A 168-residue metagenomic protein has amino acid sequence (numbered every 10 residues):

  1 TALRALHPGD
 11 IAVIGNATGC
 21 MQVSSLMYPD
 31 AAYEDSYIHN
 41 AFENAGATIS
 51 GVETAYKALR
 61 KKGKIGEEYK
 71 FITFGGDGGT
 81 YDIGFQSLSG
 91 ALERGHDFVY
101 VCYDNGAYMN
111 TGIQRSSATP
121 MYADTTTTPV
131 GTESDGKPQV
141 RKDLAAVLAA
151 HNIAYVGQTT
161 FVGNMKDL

Functional and structural regions predicted by a protein language model:
T1-Y69: Thiamine diphosphate
G15-A17, F74, V101: Short hydrophobic segments within beta-strands
G19, G76-G79: Active-site metal-binding loops of divalent metal-dependent hydrolases
S25, A31-D35, F74, G131 (+1 more regions): A near-ubiquitous, low-amplitude feature marking generic local secondary-structure context
L26, T80-I83: Secretory-pathway/luminal and periplasmic proteins that interact with or process carbohydrate-rich
D35-I38, G78, D135: A general structural-boundary detector
S50, G75, I83: Short glycine-rich loop/turn motifs that provide flexible caps or phosphate-binding loops at active sites
K62-F71, D82-F98, Y103-L168: Glycine-rich ThDP/TPP pyrophosphate-binding loop and its adjacent helix/strand module within ThDP-dependent enzymes
